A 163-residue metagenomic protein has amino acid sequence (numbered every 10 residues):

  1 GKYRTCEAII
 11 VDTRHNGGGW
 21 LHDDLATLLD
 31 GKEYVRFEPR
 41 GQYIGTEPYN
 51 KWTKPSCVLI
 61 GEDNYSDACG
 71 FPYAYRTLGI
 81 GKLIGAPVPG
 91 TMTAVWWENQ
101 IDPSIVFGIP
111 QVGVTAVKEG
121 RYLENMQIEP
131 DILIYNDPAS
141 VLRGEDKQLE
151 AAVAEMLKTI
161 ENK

Functional and structural regions predicted by a protein language model:
G1-D102, V141-Q148, A154-N162: Cleft-lining beta-strand/loop regions that shape enzyme active-site pockets
I80-V141: C-terminal structured "cap/appendage" subdomains that terminate the fold
